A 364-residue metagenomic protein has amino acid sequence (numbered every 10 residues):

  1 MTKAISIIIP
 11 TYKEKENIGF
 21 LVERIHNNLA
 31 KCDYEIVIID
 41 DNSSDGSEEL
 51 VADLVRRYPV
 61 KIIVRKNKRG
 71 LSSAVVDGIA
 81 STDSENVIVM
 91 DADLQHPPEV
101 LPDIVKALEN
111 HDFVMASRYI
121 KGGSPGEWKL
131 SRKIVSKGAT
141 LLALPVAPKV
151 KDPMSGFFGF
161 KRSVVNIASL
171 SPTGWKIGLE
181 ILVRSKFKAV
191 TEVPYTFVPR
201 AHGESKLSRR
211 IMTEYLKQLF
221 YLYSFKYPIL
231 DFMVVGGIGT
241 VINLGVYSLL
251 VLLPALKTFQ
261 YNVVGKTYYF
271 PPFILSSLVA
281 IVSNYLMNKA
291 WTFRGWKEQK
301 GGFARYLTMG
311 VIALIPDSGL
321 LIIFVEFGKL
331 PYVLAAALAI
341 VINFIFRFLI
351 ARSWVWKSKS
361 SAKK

Functional and structural regions predicted by a protein language model:
M1-T2, V146-P148, L170-L252, S277 (+4 more regions): Hydrophobic helical membrane-anchoring modules
A4-S6, E35: Cell-envelope/extracellular polymer assembly enzymes that use nucleotide-activated donors
E14-N17, S43, P97: Donor nucleotide-sugar binding loop of glycosyltransferases
E14-N28: Short, well-formed alpha-helical segments that are part of the catalytic scaffolds of diverse glycosyltransferases
Y34-V37, E48-S81: Conserved donor nucleotide-binding strand/loop of the catalytic core
D40-E49, L94: A conserved acidic beta->alpha catalytic loop
R65-S81, N86, P98-W175, R200-K206 (+2 more regions): Acceptor/aglycone-binding surface of glycosyltransferases and processive sugar-polymer synthases
